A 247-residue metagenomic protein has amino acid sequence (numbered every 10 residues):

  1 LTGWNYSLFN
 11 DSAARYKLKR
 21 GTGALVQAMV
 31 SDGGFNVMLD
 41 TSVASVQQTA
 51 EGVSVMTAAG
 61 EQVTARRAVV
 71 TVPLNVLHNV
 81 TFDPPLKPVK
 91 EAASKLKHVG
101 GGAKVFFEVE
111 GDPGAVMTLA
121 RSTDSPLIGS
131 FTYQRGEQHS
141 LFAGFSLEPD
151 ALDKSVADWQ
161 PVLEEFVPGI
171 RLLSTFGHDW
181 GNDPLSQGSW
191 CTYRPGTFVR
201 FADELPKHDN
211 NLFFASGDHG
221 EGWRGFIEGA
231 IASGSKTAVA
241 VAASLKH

Functional and structural regions predicted by a protein language model:
L1-S42, A50-G52, T71-T81: Active-site/ligand-binding neighborhood in enzyme catalytic cores
A24-D32, F106, D158-V162: Amphipathic alpha-helical segments that form well-ordered structural scaffolds and often line/cohere around active
G33, A65-R66, D209: Short, well-ordered alpha-helix to beta-strand connector turns
V37, V43, V53-T57, A65-V70 (+3 more regions): A generic "structured core" feature
A44-T49, E221: Short loop/turn elements that flank and shape the SAM/SAH-binding pocket of Class I
Q47-Q48, T57-A115: Central helical "cap/lid" subdomain
G52, S125-H247: Conserved flavin/dinucleotide-binding core of flavoenzymes
